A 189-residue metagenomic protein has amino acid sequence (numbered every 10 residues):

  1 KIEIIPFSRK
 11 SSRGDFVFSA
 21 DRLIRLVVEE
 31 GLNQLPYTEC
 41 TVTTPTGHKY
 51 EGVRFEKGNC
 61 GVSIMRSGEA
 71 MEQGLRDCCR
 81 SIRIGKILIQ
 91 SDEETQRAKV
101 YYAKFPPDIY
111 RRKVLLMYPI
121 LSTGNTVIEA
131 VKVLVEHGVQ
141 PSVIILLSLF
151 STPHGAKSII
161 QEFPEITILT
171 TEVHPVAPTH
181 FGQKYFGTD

Functional and structural regions predicted by a protein language model:
K1-D189: PRPP-associated nucleotide enzymes
